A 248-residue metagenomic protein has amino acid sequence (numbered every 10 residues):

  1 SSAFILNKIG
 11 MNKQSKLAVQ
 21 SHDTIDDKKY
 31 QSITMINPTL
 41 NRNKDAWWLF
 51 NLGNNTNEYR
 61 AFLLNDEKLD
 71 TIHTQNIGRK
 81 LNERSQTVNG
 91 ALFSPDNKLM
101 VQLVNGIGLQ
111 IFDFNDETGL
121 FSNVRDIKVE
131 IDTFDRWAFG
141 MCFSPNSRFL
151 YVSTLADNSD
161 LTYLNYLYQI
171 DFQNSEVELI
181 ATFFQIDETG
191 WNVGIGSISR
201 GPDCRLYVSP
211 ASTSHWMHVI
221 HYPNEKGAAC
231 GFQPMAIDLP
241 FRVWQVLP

Functional and structural regions predicted by a protein language model:
S1-D126, T133-P248: Beta-propeller fold recognition
